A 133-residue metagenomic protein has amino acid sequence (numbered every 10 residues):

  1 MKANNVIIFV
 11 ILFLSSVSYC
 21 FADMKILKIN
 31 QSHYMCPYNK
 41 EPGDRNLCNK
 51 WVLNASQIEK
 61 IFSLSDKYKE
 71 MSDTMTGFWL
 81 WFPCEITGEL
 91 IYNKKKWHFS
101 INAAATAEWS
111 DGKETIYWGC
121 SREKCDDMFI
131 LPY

Functional and structural regions predicted by a protein language model:
M1-V6: Positively charged n-region of N-terminal signal peptides that target proteins for export
I8-S16: Bacterial N-terminal signal peptides
S18-S65: N-terminal trafficking/processing presequences and adjacent post-cleavage segments of proteins routed to secretion
N39, W51, T87, R122-E123 (+1 more regions): General secretory precursor processing signal
R45-N102: Mature extracytoplasmic domains of secretory-pathway proteins
K95-Y117: Short, compact, well-ordered microdomains
D111-Y133: C-terminal partner/receptor-binding element of secreted or periplasmic proteins
